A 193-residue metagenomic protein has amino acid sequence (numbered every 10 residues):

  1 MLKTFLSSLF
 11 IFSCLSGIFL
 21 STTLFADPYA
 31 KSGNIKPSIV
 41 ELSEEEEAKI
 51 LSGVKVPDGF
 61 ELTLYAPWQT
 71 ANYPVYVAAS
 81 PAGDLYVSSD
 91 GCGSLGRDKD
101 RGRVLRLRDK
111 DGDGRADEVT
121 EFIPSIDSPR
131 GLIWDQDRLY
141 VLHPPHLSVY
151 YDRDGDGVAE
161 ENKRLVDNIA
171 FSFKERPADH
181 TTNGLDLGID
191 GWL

Functional and structural regions predicted by a protein language model:
M1-T4: Positively charged n-region of N-terminal signal peptides that target proteins for export
S8-S21: Bacterial N-terminal signal peptides
F25-L193: Beta-propeller domains with acidic blade repeats across secreted/periplasmic ectodomains and cytosolic WD/CNH propellers
